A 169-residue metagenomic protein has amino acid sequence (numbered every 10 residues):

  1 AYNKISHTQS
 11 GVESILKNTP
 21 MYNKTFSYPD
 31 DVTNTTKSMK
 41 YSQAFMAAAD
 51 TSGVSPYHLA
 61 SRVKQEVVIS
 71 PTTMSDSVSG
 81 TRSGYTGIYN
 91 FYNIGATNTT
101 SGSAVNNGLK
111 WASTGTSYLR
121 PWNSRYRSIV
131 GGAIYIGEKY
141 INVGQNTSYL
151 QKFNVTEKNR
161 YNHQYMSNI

Functional and structural regions predicted by a protein language model:
A1-K4, R82-I169: Non-catalytic cell-wall polysaccharide-engagement segments
A1-S42: N-terminal export signals and maturation junctions of secreted/periplasmic proteins
S6, S10, T35-Q43, G53-Y57 (+1 more regions): Soluble non-cytosolic domains of exported or imported proteins
D30-D31, D50, D76: Acidic-enriched, low-complexity/disordered segments with a strong bias for Aspartate over Glutamate
M46, D50-P71: Short, functionally critical alpha-helical segments immediately adjacent to catalytic or ligand/cofactor-binding
Y57, V67-Y85, R160-N162: Secretory-pathway/luminal and periplasmic proteins that interact with or process carbohydrate-rich
